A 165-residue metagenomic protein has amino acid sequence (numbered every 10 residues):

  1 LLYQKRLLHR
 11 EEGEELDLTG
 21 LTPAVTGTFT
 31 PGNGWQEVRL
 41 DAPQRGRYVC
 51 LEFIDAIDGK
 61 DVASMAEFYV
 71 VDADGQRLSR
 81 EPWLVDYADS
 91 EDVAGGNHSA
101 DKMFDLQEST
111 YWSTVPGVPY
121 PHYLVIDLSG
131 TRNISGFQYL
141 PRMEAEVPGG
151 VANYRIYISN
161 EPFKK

Functional and structural regions predicted by a protein language model:
L1-L18, P31-P82, S90-K165: Aromatic, loop-rich ligand-recognition surfaces of beta-strand-rich domains
G27-F29: Short beta-strand segments within Ig-like beta-sandwich modules, predominantly Fibronectin type-III
